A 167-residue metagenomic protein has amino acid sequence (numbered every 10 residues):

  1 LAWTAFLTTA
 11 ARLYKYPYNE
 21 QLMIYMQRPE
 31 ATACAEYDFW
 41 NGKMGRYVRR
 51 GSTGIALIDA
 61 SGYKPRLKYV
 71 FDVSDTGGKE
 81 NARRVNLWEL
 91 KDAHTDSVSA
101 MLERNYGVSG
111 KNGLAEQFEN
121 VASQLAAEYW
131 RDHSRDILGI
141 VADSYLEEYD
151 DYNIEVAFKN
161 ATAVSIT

Functional and structural regions predicted by a protein language model:
L1-T167: N-terminal accessory/interface modules of nucleic-acid-binding and processing proteins
